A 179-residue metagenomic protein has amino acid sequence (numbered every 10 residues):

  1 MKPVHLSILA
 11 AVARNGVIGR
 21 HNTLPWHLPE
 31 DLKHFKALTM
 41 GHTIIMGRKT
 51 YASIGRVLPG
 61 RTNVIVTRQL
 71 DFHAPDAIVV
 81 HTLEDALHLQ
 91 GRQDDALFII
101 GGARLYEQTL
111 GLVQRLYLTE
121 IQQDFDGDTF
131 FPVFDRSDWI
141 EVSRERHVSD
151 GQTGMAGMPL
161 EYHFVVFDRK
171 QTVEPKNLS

Functional and structural regions predicted by a protein language model:
P3-H5, A10-V173, S179: Flexible, gly/pro- and Lys/Arg-enriched active-site loops
